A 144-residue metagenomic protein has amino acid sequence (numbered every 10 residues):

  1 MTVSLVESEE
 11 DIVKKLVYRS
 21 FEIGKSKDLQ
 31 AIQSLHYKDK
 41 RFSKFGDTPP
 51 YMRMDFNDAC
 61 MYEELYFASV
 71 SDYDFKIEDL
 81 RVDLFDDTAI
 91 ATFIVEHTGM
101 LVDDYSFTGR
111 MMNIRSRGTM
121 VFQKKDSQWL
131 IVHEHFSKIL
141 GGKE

Functional and structural regions predicted by a protein language model:
M1-K38, K44, D87, K143-E144: Short, low-complexity N-terminal intrinsically disordered segments enriched in polar/charged residues
D11, L29-L84: A solvent-exposed, acidic/Ser-Thr-rich amphipathic alpha-helical stretch
H36, V95-H97, H135-K138: Short beta-strand segments enriched in hydrophobic/aromatic residues within well-folded beta-rich domains
F75-E78, T92, N113-G118: Short, surface-exposed coil-to-beta transition loops
V82-A91, F122-L130: A short, structured loop/turn motif at beta-sheet edges
D87-L101: A short hydrophobic beta-strand element
T98-R110: Short, cysteine-centered beta-strand-loop-beta hairpins and adjacent loop/turn segments enriched in charged/polar
N113-E144: Short beta-strand edge/turn micro-motifs at domain boundaries
